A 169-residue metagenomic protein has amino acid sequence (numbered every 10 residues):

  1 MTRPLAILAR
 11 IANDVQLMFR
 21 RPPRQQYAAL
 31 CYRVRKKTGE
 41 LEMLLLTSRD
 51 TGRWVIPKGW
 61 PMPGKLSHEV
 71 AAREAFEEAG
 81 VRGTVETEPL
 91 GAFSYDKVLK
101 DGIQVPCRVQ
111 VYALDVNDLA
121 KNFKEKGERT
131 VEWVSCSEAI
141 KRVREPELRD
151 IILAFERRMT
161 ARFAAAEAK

Functional and structural regions predicted by a protein language model:
M1-K36: Acidic, metal-coordinating catalytic segment for phosphate/diphosphate chemistry, firing primarily on the Nudix
R10, V143-K169: Charged phosphate-binding loop/patch that engages nucleotide di/tri-phosphates or the phosphate backbone of nucleic
Q25-Y27, L41, V109-Q110, R129: Change "...and in nucleic-acid phosphodiester-cleaving endonucleases..." to "...and in nucleic-acid processing enzymes
V34-T38, R49-R53, M62, Y95 (+1 more regions): Short, charged/polar surface micro-motifs in flexible loops or helix N-caps
R35-E42, D101-Q104: Short, solvent-exposed loop/turn segments that connect beta-strands within catalytic domains and beta-strand-rich
L44-T47: Short, acidic/hydrophobic/Gly-rich beta-strand patch recurrent on exposed beta strands that often constitutes part
I56-K58: Thr-Gly-centered strand-to-loop micro-motif
M62-D150: Unchanged
